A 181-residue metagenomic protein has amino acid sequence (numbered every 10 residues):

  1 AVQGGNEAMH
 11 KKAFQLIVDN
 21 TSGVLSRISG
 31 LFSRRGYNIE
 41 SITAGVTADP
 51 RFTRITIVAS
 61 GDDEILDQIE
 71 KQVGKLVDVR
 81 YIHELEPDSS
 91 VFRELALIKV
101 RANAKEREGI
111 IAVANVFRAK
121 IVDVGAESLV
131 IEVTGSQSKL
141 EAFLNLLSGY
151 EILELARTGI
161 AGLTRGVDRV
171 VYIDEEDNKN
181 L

Functional and structural regions predicted by a protein language model:
G4-T53, V58-L181: Long, contiguous binding/interaction regions
